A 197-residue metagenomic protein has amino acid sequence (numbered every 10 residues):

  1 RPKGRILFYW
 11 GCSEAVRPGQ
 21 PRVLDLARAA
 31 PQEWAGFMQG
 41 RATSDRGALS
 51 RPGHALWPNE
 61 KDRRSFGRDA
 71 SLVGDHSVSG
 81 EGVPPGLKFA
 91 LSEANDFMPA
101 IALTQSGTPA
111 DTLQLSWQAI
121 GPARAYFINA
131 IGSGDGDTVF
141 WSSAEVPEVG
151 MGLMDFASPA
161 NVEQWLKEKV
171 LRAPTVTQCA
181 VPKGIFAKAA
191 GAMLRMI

Functional and structural regions predicted by a protein language model:
R1-E60: Solvent-exposed N-terminal domain segments of exported/luminal and surface proteins
D62-L87, A190-I197: Short, aromatic- and glycine-rich surface loops/edge beta-strands on solvent-exposed regions
P84-M98: Proline/serine/threonine-rich low-complexity linkers at boundaries of modular beta-sandwich domains
Q105-D111: Short, solvent-exposed loop/linker segments at the N-terminal edge of repeated beta-sheet extracellular domains
L113-P122: Conserved aromatic anchor
Y126-I128: Short beta-strand elements bearing conserved aromatic residues within extracellular beta-rich modules
S133-G184: Exoplasmic/lumenal beta-rich domain surfaces
